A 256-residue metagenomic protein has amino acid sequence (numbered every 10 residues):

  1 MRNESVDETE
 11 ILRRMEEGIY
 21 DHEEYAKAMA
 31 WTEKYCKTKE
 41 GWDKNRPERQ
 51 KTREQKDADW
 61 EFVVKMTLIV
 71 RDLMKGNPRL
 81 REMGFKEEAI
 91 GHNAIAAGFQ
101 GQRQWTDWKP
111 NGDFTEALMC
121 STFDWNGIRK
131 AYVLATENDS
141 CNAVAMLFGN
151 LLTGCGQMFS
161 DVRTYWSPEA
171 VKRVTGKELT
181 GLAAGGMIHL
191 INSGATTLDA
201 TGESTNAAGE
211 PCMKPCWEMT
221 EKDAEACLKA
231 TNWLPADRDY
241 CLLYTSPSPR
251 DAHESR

Functional and structural regions predicted by a protein language model:
M1-W108: A charged, amphipathic alpha-helical module
H22-Y25, T115-M119, E178-G181: Short, low-complexity, polar/charged sequence segments that are solvent-exposed and flexible
W31-K34, D124-I128, G186-H189: Short, surface-exposed, polar/charged, turn-prone segments marking secondary-structure boundaries
R79-G91, W125-I128, R173-E178: Low-complexity, polar-biased intrinsically disordered regions enriched in Pro/Ser/Thr/Gly
G91-A94, F99-P168: Long, K/E/R/D-enriched contiguous segments that form extended
T153-L242: Small-residue-enriched flexible segments
Y244-D251: Conserved small/polar residues in nucleotide/adenosyl-binding loops
R256: Ligand/cofactor-recognition surfaces for anionic moieties
